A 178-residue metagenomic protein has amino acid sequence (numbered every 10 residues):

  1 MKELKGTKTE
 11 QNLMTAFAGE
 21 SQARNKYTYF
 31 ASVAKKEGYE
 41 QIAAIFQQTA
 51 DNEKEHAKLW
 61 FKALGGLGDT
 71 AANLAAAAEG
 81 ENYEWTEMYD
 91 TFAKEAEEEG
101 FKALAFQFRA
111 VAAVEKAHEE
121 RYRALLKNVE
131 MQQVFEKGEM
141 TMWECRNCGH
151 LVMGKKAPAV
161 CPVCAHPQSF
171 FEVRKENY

Functional and structural regions predicted by a protein language model:
M1-Y178: Non-heme di-metal
